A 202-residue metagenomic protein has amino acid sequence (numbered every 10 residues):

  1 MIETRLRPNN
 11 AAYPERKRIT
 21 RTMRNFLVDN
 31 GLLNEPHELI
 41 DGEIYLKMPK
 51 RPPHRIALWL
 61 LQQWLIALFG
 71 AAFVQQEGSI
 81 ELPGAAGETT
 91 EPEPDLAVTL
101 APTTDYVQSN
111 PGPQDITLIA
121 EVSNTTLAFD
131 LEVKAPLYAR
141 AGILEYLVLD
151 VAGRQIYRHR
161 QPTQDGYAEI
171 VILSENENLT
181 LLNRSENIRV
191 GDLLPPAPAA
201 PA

Functional and structural regions predicted by a protein language model:
M1-A202: Gly/Pro/Ser/Thr-rich low-complexity, intrinsically disordered segments predominantly at protein N-termini
